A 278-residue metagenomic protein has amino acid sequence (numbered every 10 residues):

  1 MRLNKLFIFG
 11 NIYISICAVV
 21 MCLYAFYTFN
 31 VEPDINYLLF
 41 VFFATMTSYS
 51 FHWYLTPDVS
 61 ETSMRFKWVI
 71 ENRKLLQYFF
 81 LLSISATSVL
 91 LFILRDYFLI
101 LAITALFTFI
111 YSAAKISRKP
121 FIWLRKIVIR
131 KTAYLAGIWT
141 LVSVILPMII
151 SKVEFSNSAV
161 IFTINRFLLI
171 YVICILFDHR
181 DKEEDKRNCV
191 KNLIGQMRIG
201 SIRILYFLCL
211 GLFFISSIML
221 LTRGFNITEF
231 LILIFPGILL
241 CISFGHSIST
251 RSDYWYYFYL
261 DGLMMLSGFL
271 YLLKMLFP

Functional and structural regions predicted by a protein language model:
M1-I14, D58-F79, A113-G137, N192-I204 (+1 more regions): Interhelical loop and helix-boundary elements at the membrane-water interface of polytopic inner-membrane proteins
M1-T47: Non-cleavable N-terminal signal-anchor transmembrane helices
L6-I14, V20-C22, L39, F162-V172 (+2 more regions): Hydrophobic alpha-helical transmembrane segments of membrane proteins
S15-V20, F79-A86, Y134-L146, F207-I215 (+1 more regions): Core segments of transmembrane alpha-helices that mediate helix-helix packing or line hydrophobic substrate/ligand
V19, L23, V41-L55, I84 (+2 more regions): Central hydrophobic cores of alpha-helical transmembrane segments in multi-pass inner-membrane proteins across all
V20-F40, T87-I100, L141-I164, S216-E229 (+1 more regions): Helix-coil boundary and interhelical linker segments in multi-pass alpha-helical membrane proteins
E32-N36, F80-R118, I204-D253: Transmembrane helix-loop-helix
A44-T62, I170-L193: Acidic (Asp/Glu-rich) catalytic motifs at the cytosolic membrane interface
